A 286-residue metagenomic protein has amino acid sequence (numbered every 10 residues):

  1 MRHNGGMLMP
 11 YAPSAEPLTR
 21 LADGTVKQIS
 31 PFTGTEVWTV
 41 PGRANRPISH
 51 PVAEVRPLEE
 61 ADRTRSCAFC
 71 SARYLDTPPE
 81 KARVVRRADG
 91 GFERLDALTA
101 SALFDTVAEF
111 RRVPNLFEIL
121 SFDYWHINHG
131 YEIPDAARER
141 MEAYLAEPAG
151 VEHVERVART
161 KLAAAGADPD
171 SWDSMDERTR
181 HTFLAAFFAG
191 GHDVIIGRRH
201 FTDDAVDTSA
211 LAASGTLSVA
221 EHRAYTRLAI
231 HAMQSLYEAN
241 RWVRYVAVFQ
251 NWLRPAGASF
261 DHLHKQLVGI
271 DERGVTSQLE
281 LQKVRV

Functional and structural regions predicted by a protein language model:
M1-A256, F260, G269-V286: Active-site microenvironments that recognize anionic phosphate/pyrophosphate groups
H264: Catalytic-core segment of enzymes that process non-peptidic bonds
